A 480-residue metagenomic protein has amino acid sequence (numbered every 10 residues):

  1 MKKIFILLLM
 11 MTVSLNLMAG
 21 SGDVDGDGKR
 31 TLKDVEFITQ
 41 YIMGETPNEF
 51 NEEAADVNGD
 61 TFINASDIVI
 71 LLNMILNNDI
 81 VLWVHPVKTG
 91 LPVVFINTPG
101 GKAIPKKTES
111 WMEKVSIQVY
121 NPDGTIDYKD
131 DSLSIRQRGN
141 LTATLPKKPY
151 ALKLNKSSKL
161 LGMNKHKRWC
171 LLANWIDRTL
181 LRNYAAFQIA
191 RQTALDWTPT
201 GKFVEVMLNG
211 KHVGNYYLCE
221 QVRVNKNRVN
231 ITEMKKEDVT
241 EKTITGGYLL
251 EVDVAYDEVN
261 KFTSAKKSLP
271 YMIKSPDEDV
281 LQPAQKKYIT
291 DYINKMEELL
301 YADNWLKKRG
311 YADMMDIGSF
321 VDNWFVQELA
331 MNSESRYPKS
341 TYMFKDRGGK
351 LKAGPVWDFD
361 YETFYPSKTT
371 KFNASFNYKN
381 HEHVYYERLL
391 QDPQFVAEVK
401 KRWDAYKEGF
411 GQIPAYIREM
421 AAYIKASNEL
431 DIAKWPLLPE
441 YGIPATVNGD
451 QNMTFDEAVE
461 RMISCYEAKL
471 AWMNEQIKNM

Functional and structural regions predicted by a protein language model:
M1-I4: Positively charged n-region of N-terminal signal peptides that target proteins for export
I6-H85: Cellulosome-associated attachment modules in secreted, modular CAZymes
T39-T46, L72-D79, N121-D123, K156 (+11 more regions): Sec/Tat-exported extracytoplasmic proteins
V84-L181, A185: Conserved NTP-binding catalytic cores of kinases and kinase-like/nucleotidyltransferase enzymes across multiple kinase
I104, D130, L141, L145-P146 (+2 more regions): Middle-to-C-terminal accessory/interaction subdomains
P105-T108, G162-K165, R182-Y184, Y216-L218 (+4 more regions): Short, solvent-exposed loop/turn and secondary-structure capping segments
S158-K159, A173, L195-P199, K211-F325: Internal "kinase-insert"/substrate-recognition segments embedded within catalytic cores of ATP-dependent enzymes
W175-N209: A conserved helix-loop-beta module that forms one wall/lid of the active-site cleft in ATP-utilizing catalytic domains
